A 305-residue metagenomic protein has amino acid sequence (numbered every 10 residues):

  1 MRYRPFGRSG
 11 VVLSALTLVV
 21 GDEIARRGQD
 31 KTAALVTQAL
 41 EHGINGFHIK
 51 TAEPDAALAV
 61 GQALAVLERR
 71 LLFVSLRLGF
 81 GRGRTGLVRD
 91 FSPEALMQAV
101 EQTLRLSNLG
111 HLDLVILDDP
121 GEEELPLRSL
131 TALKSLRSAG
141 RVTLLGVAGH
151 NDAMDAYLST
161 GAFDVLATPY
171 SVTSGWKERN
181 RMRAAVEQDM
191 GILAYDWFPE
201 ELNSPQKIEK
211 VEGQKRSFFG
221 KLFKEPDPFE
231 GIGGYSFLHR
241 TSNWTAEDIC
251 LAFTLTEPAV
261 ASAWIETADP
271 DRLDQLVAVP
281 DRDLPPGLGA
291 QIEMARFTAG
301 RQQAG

Functional and structural regions predicted by a protein language model:
M1-F73: N-terminal binding-site loop/beta-alpha segment at the start of enzyme catalytic domains that lines or forms
F6, L18, F47, V60 (+9 more regions): Conserved, mostly hydrophobic/aromatic
V11-L16, G43-N45, E68-L72, L109-D113 (+4 more regions): Short, well-ordered coil/turn segments that N-cap beta-strands
T17-D30, G81-M97, L238-T241: Active-site mouth loops of central-metabolism enzymes
G21-E23, K50-A52, R77-G81, L117-P120 (+4 more regions): Active-site beta-loop-alpha junctions enriched in small/polar residues
R27, V88-W176, N180, T256: Glycine/proline-rich, positively charged, aromatic-decorated active-site loop/lid region on the catalytic face
Q38, N45-H48, L64, N180-G305: Structured C-terminal cap/extension of enzyme domains
V66-E94, D118-D119: Structural motif corresponding to the early beta-alpha repeats
